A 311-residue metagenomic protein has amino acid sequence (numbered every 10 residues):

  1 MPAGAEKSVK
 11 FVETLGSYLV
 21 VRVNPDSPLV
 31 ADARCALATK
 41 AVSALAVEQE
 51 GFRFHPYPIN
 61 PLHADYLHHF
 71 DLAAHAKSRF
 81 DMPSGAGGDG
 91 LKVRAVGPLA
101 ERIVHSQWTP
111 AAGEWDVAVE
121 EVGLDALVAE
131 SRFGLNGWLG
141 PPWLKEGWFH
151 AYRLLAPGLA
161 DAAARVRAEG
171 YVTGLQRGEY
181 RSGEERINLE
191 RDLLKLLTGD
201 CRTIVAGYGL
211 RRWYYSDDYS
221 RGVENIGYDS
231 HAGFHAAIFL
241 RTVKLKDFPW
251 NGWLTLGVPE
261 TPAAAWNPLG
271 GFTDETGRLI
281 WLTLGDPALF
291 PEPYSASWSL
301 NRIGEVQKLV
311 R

Functional and structural regions predicted by a protein language model:
M1, N24-D26, R94-A100, E120-G123 (+3 more regions): Structural motif
M1-A3, I103-L154, L256: Periplasmic binding protein-like
A3-G16, V20-A31, Y66-M82, L135-G170 (+2 more regions): Short, solvent-exposed loop/beta-turn-alpha elements that line the ligand-binding surface or hinge of extracytoplasmic
N24-L72, E179-R181, L189, L194-G207 (+1 more regions): Periplasmic-binding protein-like
S27-D32, A95-R102, G158-V166, Y180-N188: Soluble non-cytosolic domains of exported or imported proteins
A46-F54, G87-V93, R165-D217, G252 (+1 more regions): Bilobed periplasmic-binding protein-like "clamshell/Venus-flytrap" ligand-binding domains
E48, L67, L72-Q107, P249-A265: Bilobed "Venus flytrap"/periplasmic-binding protein-like clamshell domains and structurally analogous long
Y215, A263-L269: Short, solvent-exposed loop/turn elements at domain surfaces
